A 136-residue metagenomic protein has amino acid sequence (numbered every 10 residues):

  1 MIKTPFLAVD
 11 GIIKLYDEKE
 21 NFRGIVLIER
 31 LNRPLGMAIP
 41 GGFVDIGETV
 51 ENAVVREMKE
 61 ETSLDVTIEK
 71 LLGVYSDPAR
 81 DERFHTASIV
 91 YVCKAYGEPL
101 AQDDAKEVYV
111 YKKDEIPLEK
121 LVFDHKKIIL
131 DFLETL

Functional and structural regions predicted by a protein language model:
M1-I25: Conserved N-terminal beta-strand and adjoining loop/helix that marks the start of the Nudix/MutT-like hydrolase domain
P5, L35, R83-A87: Residue-level preference for beta-strand/loop junctions
G11, L71, Y91-C93: A structural signal for short, well-ordered beta-strand segments
L15-K19, L31, K94-P99, K113-E115: Short loop segments at secondary-structure junctions
N21-E61: Conserved Nudix-box catalytic region and its N-terminal flanking loop in Nudix hydrolases and closely related
L64-G73: A short coil-to-beta-strand element that immediately follows conserved catalytic motifs
S76-P99, F132, L136: Active-site-adjacent beta-strand/loop module that shapes the phosphate/pyrophosphate-binding cleft
V92, L100-E134: NUDIX/MutT-family hydrolases
